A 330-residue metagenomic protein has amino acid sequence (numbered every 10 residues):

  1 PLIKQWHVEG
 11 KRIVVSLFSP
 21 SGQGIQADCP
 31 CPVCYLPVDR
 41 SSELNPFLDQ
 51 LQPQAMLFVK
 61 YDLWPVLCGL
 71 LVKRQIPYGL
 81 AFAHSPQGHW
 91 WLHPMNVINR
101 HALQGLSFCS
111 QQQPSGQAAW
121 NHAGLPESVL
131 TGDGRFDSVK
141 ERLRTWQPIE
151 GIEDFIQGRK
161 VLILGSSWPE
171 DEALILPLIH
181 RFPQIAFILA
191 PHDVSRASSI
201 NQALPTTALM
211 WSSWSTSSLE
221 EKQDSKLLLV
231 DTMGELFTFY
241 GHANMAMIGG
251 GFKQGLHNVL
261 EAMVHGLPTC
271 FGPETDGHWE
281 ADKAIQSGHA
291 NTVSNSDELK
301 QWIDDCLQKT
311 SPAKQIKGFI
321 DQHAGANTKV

Functional and structural regions predicted by a protein language model:
P1-K11, K140, R144-T216: Conserved catalytic-core segment of nucleotide-activated headgroup transferases in glycan assembly
P1-W146, I163, S167-P169, H192-V194 (+1 more regions): Active-site and donor-binding regions of nucleotide-sugar-utilizing enzymes
D28-P30, R74, G105, A123-P126 (+5 more regions): Short, structured coil segments at secondary-structure junctions
C29-V33, N201-V230: Nucleotide-activated donor-binding/catalytic signature segment of Leloir-type glycosyltransferases, i.e., the conserved
P32-P37, Y78-A81, E127-D133, I185-A190 (+4 more regions): Short hydrophobic/aromatic-enriched beta-strand-loop microsegments
L51-A55, Q223-Q254: Acidic donor-binding loop of glycosyltransferase active sites
L106, H122, T238-A313, K317-F319: Catalytic binding pocket for nucleotide-activated donors in carbohydrate/polymer assembly enzymes
Q322-V330: C-terminal alpha-helical cap of glycosyltransferases
